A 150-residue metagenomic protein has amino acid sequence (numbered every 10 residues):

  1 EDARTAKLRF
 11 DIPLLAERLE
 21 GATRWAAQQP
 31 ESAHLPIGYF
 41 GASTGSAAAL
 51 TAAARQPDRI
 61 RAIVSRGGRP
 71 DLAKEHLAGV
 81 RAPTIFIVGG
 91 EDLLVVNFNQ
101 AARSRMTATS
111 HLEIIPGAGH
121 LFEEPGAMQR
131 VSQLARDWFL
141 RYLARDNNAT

Functional and structural regions predicted by a protein language model:
E1-L35, L121-G126, R130: Serine-hydrolase catalytic machinery in alpha/beta-hydrolase-like enzymes
P36-G41, R66: Short beta-strand immediately N-terminal to the catalytic nucleophile in serine-hydrolase-like folds
F40-A49: Gly/Ala-rich beta-loop-alpha elbow adjacent to hydrolase catalytic centers
D58-P70: A conserved short beta-strand
V80, F86-V88: Short beta-strand/loop motif that positions the catalytic acidic residue of the alpha/beta-hydrolase fold
L93-F98: Conserved alpha/beta-hydrolase "acid-adjacent" motif
R105-L121: Catalytic histidine neighborhood in serine/cysteine hydrolases with alpha/beta-hydrolase-type architecture
A118-L121, G126-T150: Catalytic active-site module of serine/aspartate enzymes centered on a nucleophile-bearing elbow/loop
